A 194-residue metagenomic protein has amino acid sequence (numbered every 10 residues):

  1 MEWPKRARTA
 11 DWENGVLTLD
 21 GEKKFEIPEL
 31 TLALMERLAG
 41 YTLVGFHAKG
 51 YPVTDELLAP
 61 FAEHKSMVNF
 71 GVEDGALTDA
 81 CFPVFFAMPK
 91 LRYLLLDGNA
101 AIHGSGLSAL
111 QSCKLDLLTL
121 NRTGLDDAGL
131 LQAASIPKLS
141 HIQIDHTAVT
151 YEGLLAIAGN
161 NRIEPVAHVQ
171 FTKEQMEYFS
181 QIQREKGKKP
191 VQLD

Functional and structural regions predicted by a protein language model:
P4-K5, W12-V149, G153-D194: Concave beta-strand-loop units of leucine-rich repeat
